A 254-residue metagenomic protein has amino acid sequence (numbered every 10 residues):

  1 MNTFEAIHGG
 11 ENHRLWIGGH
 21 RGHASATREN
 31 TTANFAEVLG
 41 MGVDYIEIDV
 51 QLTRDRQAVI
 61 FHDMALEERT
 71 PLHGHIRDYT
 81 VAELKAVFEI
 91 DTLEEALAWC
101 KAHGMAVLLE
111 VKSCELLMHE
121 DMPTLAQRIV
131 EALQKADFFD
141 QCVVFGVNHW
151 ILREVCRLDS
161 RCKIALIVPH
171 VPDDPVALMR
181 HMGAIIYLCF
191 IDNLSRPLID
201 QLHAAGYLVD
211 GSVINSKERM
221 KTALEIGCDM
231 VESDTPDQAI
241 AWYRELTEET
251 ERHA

Functional and structural regions predicted by a protein language model:
M1-A254: Phosphate-group recognition and catalysis centered on beta-loop-alpha active-site segments
